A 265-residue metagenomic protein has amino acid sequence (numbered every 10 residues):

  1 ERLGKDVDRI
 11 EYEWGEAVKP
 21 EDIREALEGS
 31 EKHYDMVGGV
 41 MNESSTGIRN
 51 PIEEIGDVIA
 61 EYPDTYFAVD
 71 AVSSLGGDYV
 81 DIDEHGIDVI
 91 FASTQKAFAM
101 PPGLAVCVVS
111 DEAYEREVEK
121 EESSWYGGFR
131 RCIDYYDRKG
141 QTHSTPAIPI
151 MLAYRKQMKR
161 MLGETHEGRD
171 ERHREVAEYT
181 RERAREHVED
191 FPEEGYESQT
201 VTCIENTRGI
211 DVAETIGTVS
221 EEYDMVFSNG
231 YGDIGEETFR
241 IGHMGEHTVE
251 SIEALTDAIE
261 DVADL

Functional and structural regions predicted by a protein language model:
E1-E28: PLP-dependent aspartate aminotransferase-fold enzymes
V18-V72: Active-site phosphate-binding strand-loop segment of PLP-dependent enzymes
D83-Q95: Conserved active-site segment immediately N-terminal to the catalytic lysine that forms the internal aldimine
Q95-E182: Active-site C-terminal subdomain of aminotransferase-like
V188-P192, M225-G230: A short linear hydrophobic-aromatic micro-motif
D190-E222: Conserved PLP-binding catalytic core of the aspartate aminotransferase-like
D233, E237-L265: PLP-dependent enzyme catalytic core of the Aspartate aminotransferase-like
